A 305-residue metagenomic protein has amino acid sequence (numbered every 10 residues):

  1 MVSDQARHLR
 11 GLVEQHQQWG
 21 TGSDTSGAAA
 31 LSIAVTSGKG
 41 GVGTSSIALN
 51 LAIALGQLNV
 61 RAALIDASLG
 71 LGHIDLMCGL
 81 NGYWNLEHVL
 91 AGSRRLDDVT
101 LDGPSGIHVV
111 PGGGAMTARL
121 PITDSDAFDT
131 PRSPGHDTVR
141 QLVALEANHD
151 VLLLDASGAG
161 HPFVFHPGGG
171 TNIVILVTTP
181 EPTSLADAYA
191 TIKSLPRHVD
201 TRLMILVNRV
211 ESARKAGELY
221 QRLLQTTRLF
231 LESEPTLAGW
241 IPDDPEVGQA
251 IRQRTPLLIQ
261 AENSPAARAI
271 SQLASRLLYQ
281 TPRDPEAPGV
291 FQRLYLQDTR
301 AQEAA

Functional and structural regions predicted by a protein language model:
M1-T21, R202-M204, N208-A305: C-terminal lobe/tail of nucleotide-utilizing enzymes
Q15-Q17, L90-S93, P134-H136, L153-G158: Short gly/ser/thr-rich secondary-structure transition/capping motifs
T25-G70, I74: Walker A/P-loop phosphate-binding motif and the immediately C-terminal alpha-helix
S37, D66, P111-G114, A156 (+1 more regions): Flexible glycine-/small-residue-rich
L64-A147, E246-P256: P-loop/Walker-type NTP enzyme "switch/lid" segment
G79-W84, S194-L195, Q221-L224, L257: Short, hinge-like loop/turn segments at secondary-structure boundaries
D137, V151-D243, Q249: Conserved catalytic-core segment of NTP-binding enzymes
